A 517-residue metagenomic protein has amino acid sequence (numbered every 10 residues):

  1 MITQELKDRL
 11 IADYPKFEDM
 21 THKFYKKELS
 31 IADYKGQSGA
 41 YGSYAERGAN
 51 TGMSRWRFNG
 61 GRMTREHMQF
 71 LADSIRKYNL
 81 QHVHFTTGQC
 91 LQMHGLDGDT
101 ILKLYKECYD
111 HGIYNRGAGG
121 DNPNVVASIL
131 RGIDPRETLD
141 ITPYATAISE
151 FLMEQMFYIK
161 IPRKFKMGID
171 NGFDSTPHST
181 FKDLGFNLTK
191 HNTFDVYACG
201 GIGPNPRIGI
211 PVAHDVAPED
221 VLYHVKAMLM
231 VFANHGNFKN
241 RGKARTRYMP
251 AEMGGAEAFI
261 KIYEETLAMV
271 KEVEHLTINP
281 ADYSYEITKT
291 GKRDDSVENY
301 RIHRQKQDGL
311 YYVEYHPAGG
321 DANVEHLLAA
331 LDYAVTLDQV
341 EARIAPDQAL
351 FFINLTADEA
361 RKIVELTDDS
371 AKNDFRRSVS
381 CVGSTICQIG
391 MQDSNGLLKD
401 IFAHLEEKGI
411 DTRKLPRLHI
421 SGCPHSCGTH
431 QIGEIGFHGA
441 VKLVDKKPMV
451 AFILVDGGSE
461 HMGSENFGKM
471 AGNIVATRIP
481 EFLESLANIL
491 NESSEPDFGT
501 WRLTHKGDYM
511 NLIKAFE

Functional and structural regions predicted by a protein language model:
M1-G48, I159: Acidic/polar, glycine-rich intrinsically disordered N-terminal extensions of enzymes
Q4, I161-K261, G436-P496: Mobile "lid/hinge" segments at catalytic clefts and subdomain interfaces of large enzymes
E18-D19, K35-R62, N124-G132, F165 (+3 more regions): Short glycine-/aliphatic-rich beta-strand segments at the starts of folded cytosolic domains
Y25-L29, T51-F194, Y223, H316-K447: Small-residue-enriched alpha-helical segments and adjacent helix-cap loops that form tight helix-helix packing
S30-G48, I113-G119, D295-N299, K372: Intrinsic, low-complexity N-terminal interaction/targeting segments
Q81-F85, Q155-P162, A233-P250, M269-E286 (+4 more regions): Flexible, glycine/charged-enriched surface loops at secondary-structure junctions
G95, D99-T100, E107-G112, A233-I302 (+2 more regions): Terminal amphipathic helices with adjacent charged low-complexity linkers/tails
I302-Y312, A318-I344, L483, I489-E517: Long hydrophobic segments that form regular secondary structure
